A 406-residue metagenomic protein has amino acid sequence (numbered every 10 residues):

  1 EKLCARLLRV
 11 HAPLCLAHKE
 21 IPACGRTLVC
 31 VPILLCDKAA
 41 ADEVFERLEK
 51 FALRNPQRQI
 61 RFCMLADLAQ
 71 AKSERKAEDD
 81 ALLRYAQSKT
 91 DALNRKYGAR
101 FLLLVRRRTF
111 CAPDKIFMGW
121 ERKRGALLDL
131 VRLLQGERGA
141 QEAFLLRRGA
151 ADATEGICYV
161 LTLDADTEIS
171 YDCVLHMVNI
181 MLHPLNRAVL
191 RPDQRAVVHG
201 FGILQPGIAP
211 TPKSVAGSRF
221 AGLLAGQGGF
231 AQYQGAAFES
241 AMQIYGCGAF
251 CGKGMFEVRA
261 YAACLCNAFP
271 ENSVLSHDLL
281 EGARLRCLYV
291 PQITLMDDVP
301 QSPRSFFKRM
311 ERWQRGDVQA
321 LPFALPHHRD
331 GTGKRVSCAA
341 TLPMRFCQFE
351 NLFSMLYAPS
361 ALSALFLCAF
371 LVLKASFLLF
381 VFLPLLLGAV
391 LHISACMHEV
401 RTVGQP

Functional and structural regions predicted by a protein language model:
E1-L8, F353-P406: Membrane-embedded multi-pass helical conduit in multi-pass membrane proteins, especially envelope-biosynthetic
A12-T341, R345, L352: Internal catalytic domains of large membrane-associated glycosyltransferases
R345-Q348, L379: Alpha-helical transmembrane segments of integral membrane proteins
